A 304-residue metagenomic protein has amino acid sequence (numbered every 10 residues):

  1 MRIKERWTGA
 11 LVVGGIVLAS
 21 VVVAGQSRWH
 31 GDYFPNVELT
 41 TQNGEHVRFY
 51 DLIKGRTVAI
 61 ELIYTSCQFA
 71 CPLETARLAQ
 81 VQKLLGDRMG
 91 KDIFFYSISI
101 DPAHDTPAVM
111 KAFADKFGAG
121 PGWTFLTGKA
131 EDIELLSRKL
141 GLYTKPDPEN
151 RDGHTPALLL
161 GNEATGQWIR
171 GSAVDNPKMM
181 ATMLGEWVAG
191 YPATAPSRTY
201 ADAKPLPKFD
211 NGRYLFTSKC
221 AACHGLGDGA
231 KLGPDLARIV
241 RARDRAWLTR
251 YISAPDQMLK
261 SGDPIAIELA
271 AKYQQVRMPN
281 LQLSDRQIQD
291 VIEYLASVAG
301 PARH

Functional and structural regions predicted by a protein language model:
M1-T41, L135-T182, W187: N-terminal targeting signals for export/organelle localization
H46, A189-L215, L232: Electrostatic cytochrome c docking/interface patches
Y50-E74, L78: Short active-site neighborhood of thiol/selenol oxidoreductases, capturing the structured segment around
C67-C71, L158, G212, F216-L226 (+2 more regions): The canonical Cys-X-X-Cys-His
T75-A119, W123-L126, A130-L135, D244: Structural microenvironment flanking redox-active thiols in thiol-disulfide oxidoreductases
A112-T155, I265-K272, R277: Short, internal strand/loop/helix patches that form the active-site neighborhood or redox-interaction surface
D132, L136, H154-A157, G161-G166 (+3 more regions): C-terminal capping alpha-helices of c-type cytochrome domains
H224-Q257: Gly/Gly-Pro-rich "capping" loops immediately C-terminal to redox-active cysteine motifs in periplasmic/lumenal
